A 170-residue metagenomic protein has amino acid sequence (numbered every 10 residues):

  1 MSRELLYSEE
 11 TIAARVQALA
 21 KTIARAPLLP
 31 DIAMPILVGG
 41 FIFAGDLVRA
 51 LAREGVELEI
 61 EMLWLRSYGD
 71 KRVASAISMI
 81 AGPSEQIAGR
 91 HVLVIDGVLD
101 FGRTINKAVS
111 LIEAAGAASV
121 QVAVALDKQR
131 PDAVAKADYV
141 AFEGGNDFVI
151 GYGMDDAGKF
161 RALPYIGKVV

Functional and structural regions predicted by a protein language model:
M1-V170: PRPP-associated nucleotide enzymes
